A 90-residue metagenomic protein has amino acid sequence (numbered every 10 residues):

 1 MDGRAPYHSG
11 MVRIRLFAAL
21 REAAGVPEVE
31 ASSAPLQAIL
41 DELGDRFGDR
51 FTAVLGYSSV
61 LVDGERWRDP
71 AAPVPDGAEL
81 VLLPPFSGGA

Functional and structural regions predicted by a protein language model:
M1-A90: Ubiquitin-like/PB1-type beta-grasp interaction modules and other compact soluble beta-rich domains
